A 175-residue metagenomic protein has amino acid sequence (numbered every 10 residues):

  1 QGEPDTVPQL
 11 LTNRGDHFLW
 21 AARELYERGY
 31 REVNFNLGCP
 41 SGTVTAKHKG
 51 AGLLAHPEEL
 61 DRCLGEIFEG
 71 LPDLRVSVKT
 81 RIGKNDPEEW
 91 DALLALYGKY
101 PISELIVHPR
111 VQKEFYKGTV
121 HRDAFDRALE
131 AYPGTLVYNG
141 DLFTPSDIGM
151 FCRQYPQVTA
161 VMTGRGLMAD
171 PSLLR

Functional and structural regions predicted by a protein language model:
Q1-R175: Flavin-dependent oxidoreductase catalytic cores
